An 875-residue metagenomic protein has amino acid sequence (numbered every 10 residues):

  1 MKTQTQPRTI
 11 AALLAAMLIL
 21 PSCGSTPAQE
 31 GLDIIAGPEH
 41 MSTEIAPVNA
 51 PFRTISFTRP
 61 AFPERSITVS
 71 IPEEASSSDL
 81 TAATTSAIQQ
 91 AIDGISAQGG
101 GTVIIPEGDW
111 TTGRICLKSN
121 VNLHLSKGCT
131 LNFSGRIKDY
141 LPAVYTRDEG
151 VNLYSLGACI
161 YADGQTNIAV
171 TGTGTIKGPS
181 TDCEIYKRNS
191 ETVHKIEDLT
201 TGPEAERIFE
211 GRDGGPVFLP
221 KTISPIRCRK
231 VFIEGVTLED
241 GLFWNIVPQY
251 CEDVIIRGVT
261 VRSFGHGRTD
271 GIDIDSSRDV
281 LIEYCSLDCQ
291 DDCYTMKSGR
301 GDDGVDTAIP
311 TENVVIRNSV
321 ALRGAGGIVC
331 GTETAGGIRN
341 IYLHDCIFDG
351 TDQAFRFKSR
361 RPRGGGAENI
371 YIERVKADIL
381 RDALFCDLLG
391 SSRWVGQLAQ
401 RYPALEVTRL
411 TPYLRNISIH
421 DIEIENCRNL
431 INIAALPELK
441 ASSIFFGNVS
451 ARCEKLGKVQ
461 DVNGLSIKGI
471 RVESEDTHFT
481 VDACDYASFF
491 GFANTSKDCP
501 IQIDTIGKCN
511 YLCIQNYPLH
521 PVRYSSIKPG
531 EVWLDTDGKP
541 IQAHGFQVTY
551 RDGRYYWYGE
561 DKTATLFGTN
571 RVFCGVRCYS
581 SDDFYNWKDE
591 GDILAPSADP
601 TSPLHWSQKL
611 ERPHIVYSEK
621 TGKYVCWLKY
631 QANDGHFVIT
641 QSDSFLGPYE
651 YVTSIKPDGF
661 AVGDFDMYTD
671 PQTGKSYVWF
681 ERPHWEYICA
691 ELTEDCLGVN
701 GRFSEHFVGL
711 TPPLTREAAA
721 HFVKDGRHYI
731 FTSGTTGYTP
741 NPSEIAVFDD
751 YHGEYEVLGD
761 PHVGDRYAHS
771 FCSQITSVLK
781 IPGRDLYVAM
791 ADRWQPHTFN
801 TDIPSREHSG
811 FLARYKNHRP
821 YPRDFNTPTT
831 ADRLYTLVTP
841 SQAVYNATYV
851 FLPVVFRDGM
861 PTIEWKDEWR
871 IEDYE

Functional and structural regions predicted by a protein language model:
K2, A12, C23-N122, S126-R227 (+11 more regions): Extracellular "leader-to-stem" segments immediately downstream of a signal peptide or signal-anchor in secreted/lumenal
P7-A16: Sec-dependent N-terminal signal peptides
A36-G37, I92-G94, Q98, H344 (+3 more regions): Beta-rich accessory regions
G100, T111-R114, S134-R136, L156-G157 (+14 more regions): Short glycine/acidic-rich loop motifs that flank beta-strands on beta-rich extracellular proteins
K127-G128, T166-T175, R229-E239, E252-S263 (+11 more regions): Right-handed parallel beta-helix
T181, C251, S277, D292 (+8 more regions): Active-site beta-loop-alpha junctions enriched in small/polar residues
Q249, D291, T295, G299-G301 (+3 more regions): Carbohydrate-active catalytic/glycan-binding domains of CAZyme proteins, especially the secreted or lumenal ectodomains
